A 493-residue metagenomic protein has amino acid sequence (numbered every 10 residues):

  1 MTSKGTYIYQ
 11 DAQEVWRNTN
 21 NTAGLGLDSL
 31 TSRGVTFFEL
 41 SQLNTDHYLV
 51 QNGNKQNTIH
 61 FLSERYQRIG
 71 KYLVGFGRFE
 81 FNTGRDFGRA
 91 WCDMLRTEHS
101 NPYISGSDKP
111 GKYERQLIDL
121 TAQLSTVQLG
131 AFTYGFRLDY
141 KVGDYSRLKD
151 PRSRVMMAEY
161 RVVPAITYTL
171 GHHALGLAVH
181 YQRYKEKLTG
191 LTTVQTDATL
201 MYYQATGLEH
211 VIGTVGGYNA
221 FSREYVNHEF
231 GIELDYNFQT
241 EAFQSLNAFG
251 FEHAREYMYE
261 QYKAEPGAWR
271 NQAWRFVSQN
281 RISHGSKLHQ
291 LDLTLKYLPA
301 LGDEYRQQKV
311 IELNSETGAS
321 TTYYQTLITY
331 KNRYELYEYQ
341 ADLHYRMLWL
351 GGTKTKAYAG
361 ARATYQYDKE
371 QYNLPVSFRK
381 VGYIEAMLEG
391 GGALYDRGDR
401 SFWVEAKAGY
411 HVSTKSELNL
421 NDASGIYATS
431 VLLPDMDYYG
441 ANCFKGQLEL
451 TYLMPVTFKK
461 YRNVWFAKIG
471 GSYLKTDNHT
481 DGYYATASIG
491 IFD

Functional and structural regions predicted by a protein language model:
M1-F87: N-terminal, post-signal peptide beta-strand-biased segments of exported outer-membrane/organellar beta-barrel and other
L30-T36, K71-G77, G130-Y134, G171-L175 (+7 more regions): Outer-envelope beta-barrel architecture signal
G34-Q42, G77-R85, F136-V142, L177-R183 (+7 more regions): Transmembrane beta-barrel strands of outer-membrane/channel proteins
H47-N54, G88-L95, I104-Y113, K149-V155 (+8 more regions): Extracellular/periplasm-exposed beta-strand and loop segments of Gram-negative cell-envelope proteins, dominated by
N52-I59, K112-L129, R137, V155 (+4 more regions): Outer-membrane beta-barrel transmembrane strands
E64, F76, T121-Q123, V163-A165 (+6 more regions): Outer-membrane beta-barrel architecture
S125-L148, M157-V163, L246-K263, K356-Q366: Surface-exposed extracellular loop regions of Gram-negative outer-membrane beta-barrel proteins
Y168-L170, D481-D493: Outer-membrane beta-barrel "beta-signal"
